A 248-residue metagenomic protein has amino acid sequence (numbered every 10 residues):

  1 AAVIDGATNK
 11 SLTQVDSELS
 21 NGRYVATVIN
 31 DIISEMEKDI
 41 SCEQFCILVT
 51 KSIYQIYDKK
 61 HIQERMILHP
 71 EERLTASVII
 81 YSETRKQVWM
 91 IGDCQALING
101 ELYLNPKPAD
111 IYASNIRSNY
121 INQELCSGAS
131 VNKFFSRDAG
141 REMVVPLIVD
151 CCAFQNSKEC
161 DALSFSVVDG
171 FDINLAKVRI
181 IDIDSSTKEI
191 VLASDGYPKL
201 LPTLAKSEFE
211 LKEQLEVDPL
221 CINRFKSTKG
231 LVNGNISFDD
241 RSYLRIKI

Functional and structural regions predicted by a protein language model:
A1-I248: PP2C/PPM-type serine/threonine phosphatase catalytic domain
